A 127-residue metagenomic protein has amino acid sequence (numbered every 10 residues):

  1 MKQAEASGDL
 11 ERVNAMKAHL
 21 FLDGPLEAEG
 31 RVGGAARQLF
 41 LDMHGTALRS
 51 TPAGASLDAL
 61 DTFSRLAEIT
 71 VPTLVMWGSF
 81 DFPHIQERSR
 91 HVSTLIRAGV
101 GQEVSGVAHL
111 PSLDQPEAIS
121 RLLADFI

Functional and structural regions predicted by a protein language model:
K2-Q3: Amphipathic alpha-helical repeat scaffolds
A6-L60, R65: Conserved alpha/beta-hydrolase catalytic His-Asp/Glu region
L57-D61, E87, Q102: Short, conserved clusters of charged catalytic residues that mark active-site and nucleotide-handling motifs
D61-T70, V92-T94: Serine-hydrolase catalytic core
I69, V75-W77: Short beta-strand/loop motif that positions the catalytic acidic residue of the alpha/beta-hydrolase fold
F82-R88: Conserved alpha/beta-hydrolase "acid-adjacent" motif
R90, L95-I127: Catalytic active-site module of serine/aspartate enzymes centered on a nucleophile-bearing elbow/loop
